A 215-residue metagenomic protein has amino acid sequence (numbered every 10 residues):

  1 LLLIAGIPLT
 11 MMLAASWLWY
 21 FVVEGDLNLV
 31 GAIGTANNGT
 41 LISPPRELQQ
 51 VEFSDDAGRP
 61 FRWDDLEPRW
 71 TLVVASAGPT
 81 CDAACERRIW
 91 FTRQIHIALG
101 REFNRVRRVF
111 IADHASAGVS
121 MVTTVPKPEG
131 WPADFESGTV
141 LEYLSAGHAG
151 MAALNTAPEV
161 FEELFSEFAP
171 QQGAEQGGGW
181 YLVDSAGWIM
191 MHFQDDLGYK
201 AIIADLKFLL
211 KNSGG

Functional and structural regions predicted by a protein language model:
L2-W19: Hydrophobic membrane-insertion alpha-helices, especially the h-region of bacterial N-terminal signal peptides
T10-L13, V23-E67, R87: N-terminal "domain-start" segment that seeds a small globular fold
D64-H96, V109-A112: Short active-site neighborhood of thiol/selenol oxidoreductases, capturing the structured segment around
L66-R69, F103-R105, E175-G177: Extracytoplasmic
A77-G78, D113-S116, S185-A186, Q194: Solvent-exposed coil/turn segments that connect beta secondary-structure elements in extracytoplasmic/periplasmic
R105-G118: Acidic helix-start/capping segments at beta-turn-to-alpha-helix junctions
V109, T123-G177: Short, internal strand/loop/helix patches that form the active-site neighborhood or redox-interaction surface
P170-G215: Thiol-/selenol-based redox modules, centered on thioredoxin-like and closely related oxidoreductase domains
